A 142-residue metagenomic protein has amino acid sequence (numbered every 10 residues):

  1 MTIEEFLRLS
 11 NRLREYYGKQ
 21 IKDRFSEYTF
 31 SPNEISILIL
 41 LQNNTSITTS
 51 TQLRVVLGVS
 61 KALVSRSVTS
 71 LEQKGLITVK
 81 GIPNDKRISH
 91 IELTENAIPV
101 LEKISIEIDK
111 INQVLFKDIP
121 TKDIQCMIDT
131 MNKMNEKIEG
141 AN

Functional and structural regions predicted by a protein language model:
M1-Y28, K74: N-terminal leader segment of winged-helix/HTH proteins
T2, N33-E34, N96, D123: N-terminal positioning helix adjacent to the helix-turn-helix/winged-helix DNA-binding module
N11, I39-T45, S105, N132: Short, locally clustered residues in the helix-turn-helix/winged-helix DNA-binding domain
R14, T45, L101, N135-E139: A structural signal for well-ordered alpha-helices, especially hydrophobic packing surfaces of coiled-coils
G18, T69-C126: Charged, amphipathic alpha-helical coiled-coil/dimerization segments
K19-L63: N-terminal helix-turn-helix DNA-binding core of bacterial DNA-binding proteins
A62-S70: Short amphipathic alpha-helical interaction segments
T121-N142: C-terminal regulatory/oligomerization modules of transcriptional regulators
